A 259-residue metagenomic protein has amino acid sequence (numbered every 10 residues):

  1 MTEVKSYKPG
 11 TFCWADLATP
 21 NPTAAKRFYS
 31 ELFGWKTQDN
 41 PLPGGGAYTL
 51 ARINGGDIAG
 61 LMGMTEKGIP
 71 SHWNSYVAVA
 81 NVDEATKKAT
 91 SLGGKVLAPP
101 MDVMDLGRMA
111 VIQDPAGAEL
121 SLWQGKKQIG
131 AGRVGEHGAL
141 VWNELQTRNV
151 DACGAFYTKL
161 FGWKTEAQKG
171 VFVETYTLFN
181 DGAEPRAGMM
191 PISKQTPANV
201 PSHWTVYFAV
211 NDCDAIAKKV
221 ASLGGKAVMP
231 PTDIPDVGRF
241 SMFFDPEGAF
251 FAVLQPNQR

Functional and structural regions predicted by a protein language model:
M1-K26, H72-S75, W123-A155, W163-E166 (+2 more regions): N-terminal beta-strand motif that seeds the catalytic metal site of vicinal oxygen chelate
M1-K8, T86, T90-V141, E166-E184 (+2 more regions): Vicinal oxygen chelate
Y7-P9, C13-G56, S91, P99-V111 (+2 more regions): Core segments of cupin and vicinal oxygen chelate
T11-P20, T49-R52, M64-K88, R108-I112 (+3 more regions): Vicinal oxygen chelate
G34, G56, V79-A80, V96 (+6 more regions): Short, low-complexity, polar/charged sequence segments that are solvent-exposed and flexible
D57-G63: Active-site-flanking structural segment that lines cofactor/substrate pockets
